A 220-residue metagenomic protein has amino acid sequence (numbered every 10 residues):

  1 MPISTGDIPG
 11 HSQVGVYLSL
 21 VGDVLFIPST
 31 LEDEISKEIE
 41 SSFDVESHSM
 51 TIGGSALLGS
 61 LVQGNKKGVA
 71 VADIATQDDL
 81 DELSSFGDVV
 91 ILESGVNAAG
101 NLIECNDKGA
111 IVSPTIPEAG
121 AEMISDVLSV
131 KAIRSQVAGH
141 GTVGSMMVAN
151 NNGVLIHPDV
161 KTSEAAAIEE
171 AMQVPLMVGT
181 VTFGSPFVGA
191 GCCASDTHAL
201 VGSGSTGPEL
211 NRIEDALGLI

Functional and structural regions predicted by a protein language model:
M1-I220: The feature marks the mature, well-folded catalytic cores of soluble enzymes
